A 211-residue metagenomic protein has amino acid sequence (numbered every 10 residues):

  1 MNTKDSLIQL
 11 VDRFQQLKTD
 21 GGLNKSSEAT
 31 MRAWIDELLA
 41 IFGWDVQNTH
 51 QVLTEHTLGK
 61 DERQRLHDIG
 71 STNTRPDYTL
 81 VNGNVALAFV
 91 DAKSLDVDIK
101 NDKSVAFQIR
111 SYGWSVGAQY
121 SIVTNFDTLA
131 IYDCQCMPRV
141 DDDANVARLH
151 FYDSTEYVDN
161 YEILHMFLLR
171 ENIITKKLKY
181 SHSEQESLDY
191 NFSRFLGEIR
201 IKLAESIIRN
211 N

Functional and structural regions predicted by a protein language model:
M1-K18, G22, D68-T72, P76 (+2 more regions): Short, basic/polar, glycine-containing "phosphate-handling" surface segments that engage DNA
K18-D61: Acidic-basic catalytic patches of nuclease active cores, encompassing PD-(D/E)XK and other metal-cofactor nuclease
D36-D45, D77-N82, L87: Short low-complexity stretches enriched in small and charged residues
H50-K60, V81-A92: A short glycine/small-residue-enriched secondary-structure motif
E55-D77: Charged, often glycine-rich, active-site loop that binds/positions anionic groups
